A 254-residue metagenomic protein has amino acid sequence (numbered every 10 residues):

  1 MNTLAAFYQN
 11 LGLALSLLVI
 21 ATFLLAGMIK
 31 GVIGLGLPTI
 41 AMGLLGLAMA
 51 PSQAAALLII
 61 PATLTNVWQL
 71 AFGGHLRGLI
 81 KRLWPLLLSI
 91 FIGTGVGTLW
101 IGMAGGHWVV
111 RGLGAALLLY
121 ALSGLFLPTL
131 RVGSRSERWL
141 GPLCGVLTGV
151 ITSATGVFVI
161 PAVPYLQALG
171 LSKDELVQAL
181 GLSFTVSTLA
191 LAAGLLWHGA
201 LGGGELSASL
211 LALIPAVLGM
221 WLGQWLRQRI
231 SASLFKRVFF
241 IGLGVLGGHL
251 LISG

Functional and structural regions predicted by a protein language model:
M1-A14, G78-L87, F91-T129: Helix-loop-helix hairpins and the membrane-proximal interhelical loops of multi-pass alpha-helical transport proteins
N2-A48, L130-L180, S187: Selected transmembrane alpha-helices and immediately adjacent juxtamembrane segments of polytopic inner-membrane
Y8-Q9, L15-S16, G46-T63, H107-L117 (+2 more regions): Structural signature of hydrophobic alpha-helical transmembrane segments
A21, L25, I60-V67, W84 (+8 more regions): Hydrophobic residues within alpha-helical transmembrane segments of multi-pass solute transporters/permease subunits
A48-S52, G73-I80, Q167-E175, H198-G202: Juxtamembrane helix-boundary/capping and inter-helix hinge elements in multi-pass membrane proteins
A54, V96-G97, I101, I151-V157 (+2 more regions): Hydrophobic alpha-helical transmembrane segments in multi-pass integral membrane proteins
L57-G106, L189-A232: Selective hydrophobic functional segments
N66-R77, T98, M103, G112-E137 (+3 more regions): Transmembrane helix exit motif
